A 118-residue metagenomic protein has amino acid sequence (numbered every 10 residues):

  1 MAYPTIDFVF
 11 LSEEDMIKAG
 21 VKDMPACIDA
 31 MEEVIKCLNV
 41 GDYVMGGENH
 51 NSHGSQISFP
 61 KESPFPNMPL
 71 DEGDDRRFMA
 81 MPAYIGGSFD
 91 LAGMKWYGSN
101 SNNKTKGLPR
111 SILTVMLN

Functional and structural regions predicted by a protein language model:
M1-N118: N-terminal ligand-binding/catalytic initiation module
